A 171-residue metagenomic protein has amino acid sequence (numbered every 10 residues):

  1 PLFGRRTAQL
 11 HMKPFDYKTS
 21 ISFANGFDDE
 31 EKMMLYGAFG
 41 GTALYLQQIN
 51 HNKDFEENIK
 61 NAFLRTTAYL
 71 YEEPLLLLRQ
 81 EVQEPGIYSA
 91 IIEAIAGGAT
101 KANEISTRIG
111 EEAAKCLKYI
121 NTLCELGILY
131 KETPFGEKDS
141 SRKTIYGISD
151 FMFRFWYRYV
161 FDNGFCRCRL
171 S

Functional and structural regions predicted by a protein language model:
L2-Y88, I92, A96: Interdomain motor-coupling "hinge/lid" segment immediately C-terminal to the ATP-binding subdomain of NTP-driven enzymes
H51, E57-S171: Accessory nucleic acid-recognition modules appended to NTPase machines
